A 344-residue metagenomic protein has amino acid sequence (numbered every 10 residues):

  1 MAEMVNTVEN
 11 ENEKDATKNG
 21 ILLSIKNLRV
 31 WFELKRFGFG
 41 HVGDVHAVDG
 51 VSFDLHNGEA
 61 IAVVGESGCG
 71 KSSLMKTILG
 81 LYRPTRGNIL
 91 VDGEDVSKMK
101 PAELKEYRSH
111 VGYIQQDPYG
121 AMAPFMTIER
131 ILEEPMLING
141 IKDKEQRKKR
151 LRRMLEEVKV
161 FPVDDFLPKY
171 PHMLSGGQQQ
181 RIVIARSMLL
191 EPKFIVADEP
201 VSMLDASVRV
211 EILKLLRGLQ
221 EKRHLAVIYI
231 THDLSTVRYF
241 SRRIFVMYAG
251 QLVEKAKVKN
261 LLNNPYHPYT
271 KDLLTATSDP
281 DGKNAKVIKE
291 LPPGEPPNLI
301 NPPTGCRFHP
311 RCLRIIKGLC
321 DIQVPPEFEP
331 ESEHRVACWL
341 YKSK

Functional and structural regions predicted by a protein language model:
K18-N19, K35, F161, K257-K344: Charged, flexible cofactor/metal-binding loops and thiol motifs
F39-V42, V96-G112, I138, L261-P265 (+1 more regions): ABC ATPase NBD coupling module
L79: Helix-to-loop junction immediately C-terminal to a conserved catalytic motif
G87-D95: Conserved ABC transporter NBD signature motif
Y170-L174, Q178: Conserved ABC ATPase signature
L189-K193: A short, proline-enriched helix->beta-strand linker immediately N-terminal to the Walker B motif in ABC-type P-loop
L204, V208-K283: P-loop NTP-binding/switch modules centered on Walker-like glycine-rich loops
